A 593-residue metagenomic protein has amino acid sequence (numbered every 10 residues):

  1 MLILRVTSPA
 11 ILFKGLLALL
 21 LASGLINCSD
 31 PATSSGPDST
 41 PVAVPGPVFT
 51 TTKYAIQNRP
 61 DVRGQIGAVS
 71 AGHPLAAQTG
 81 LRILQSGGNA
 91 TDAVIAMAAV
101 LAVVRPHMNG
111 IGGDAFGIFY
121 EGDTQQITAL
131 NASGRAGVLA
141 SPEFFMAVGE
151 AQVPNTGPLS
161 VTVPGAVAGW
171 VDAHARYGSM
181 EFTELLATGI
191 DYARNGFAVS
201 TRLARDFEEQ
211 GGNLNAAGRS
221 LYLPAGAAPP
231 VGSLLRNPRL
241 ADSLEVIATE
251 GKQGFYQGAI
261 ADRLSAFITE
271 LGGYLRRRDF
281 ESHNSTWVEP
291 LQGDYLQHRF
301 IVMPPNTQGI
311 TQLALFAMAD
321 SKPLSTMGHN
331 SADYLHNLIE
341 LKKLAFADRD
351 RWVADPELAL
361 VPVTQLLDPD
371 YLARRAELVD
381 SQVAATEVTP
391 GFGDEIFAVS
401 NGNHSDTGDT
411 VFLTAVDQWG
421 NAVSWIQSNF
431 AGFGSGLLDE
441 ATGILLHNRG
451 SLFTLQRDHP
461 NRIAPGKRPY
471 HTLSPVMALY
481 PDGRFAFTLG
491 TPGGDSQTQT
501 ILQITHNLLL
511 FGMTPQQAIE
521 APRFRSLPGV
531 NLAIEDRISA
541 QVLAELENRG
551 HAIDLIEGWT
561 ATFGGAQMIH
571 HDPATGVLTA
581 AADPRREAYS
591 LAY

Functional and structural regions predicted by a protein language model:
M1-A10: N-terminal secretory signal peptides that target proteins for export/translocation
G24-N27: C-terminal motif of bacterial Sec signal peptides marking the signal peptidase cleavage site
S29-P31: Bacterial signal peptide processing site
D38-Q78, R82, G88-G251, F255-Q257 (+4 more regions): Noncatalytic scaffold domains of N-terminal-nucleophile
P47, S321-S428, T442, R449 (+1 more regions): Internal maturation/activation junctions in enzymes
V103-T128, Y274-R276, N421-F487, F511 (+1 more regions): Active-site rim segments in enzyme catalytic domains, especially the processed small/beta chain of N-terminal
W287, T407-T410, H471-L473: Short, small/polar residue-rich loop motifs at catalytic or cofactor-binding pockets
W419, K467, I501, L510-A561: Extended C-terminal subregions enriched in glycine
